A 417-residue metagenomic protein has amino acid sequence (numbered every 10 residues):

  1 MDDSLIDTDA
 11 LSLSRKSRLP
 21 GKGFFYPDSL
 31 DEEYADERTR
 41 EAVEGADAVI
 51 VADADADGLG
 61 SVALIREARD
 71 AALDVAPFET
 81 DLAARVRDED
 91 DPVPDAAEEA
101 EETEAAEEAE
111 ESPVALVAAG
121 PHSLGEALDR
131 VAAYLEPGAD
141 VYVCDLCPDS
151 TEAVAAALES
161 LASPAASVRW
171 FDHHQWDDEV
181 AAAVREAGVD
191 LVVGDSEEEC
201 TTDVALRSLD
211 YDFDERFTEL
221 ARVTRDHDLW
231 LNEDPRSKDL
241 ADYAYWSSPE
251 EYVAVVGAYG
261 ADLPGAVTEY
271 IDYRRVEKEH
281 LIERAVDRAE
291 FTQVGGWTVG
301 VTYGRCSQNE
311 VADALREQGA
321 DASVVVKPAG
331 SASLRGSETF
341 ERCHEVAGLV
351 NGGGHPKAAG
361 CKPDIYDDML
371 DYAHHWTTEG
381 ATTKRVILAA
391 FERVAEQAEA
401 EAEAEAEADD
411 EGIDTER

Functional and structural regions predicted by a protein language model:
M1-F24, E44, I282-R417: Gly/His-enriched, cation/cofactor- and phosphate-binding structural elements
G23-R40, E44-V49, D74-A165: N-terminal small/polar loop signature for handling phosphorylated ligands or for N-terminal nucleophile
A54-A56, H173-D177: Short glycine-enriched loops at secondary-structure junctions
A56-V62: Short N-terminal binding/cap micro-motifs at the start of the first secondary-structure element
D57, C147-T151, S307-Q308: Short acidic, S/G/P-rich loop/turn micro-motifs used as interaction or catalytic elements
A165-Q175: Catalytic PLP-binding core of fold-type I/II PLP enzymes
Q175-P249: Short alpha-helices
D228-R305: Glycine-rich, Lys/Arg-enriched anion-binding loops that position phosphate/diphosphate groups for phosphoryl
